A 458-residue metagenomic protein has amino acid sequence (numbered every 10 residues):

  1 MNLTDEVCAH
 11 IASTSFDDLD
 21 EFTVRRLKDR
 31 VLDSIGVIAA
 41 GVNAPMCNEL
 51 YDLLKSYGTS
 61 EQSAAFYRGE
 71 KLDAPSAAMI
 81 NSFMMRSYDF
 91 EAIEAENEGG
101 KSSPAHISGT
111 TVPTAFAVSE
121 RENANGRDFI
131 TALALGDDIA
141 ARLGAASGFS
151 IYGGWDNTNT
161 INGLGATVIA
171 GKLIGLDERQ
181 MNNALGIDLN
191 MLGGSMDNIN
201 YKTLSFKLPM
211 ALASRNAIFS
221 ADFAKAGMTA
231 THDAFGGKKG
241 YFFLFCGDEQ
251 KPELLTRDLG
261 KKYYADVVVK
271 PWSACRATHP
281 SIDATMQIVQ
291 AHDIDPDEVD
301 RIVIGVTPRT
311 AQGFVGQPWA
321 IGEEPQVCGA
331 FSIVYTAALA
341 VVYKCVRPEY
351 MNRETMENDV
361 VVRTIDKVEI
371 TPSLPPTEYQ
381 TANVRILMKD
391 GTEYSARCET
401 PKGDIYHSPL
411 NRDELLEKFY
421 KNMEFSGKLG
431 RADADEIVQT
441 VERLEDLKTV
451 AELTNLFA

Functional and structural regions predicted by a protein language model:
M1-A105, S205-R215, D222-A458: Terminal-appendage/accessory-domain detector
V24, K28, L32, T111 (+3 more regions): Hydrophobic face of alpha-helices
M79-Y88, T110-V112, I139-A140, I161-L164 (+2 more regions): Long, contiguous hydrophobic alpha-helical segments, chiefly transmembrane helices and signal peptides
M85-L143: Hydrophobic alpha-helical hairpins/lids featuring a short glycine-rich hinge
G109-A117, I161, G165-I169, N216 (+2 more regions): Short amphipathic alpha-helical face segments that pack within enzyme cores and frequently flank/anchor catalytic
S119-F219, D233, K238: Glycine-rich, mobile lid/loop segments that gate access to catalytic sites or pores
